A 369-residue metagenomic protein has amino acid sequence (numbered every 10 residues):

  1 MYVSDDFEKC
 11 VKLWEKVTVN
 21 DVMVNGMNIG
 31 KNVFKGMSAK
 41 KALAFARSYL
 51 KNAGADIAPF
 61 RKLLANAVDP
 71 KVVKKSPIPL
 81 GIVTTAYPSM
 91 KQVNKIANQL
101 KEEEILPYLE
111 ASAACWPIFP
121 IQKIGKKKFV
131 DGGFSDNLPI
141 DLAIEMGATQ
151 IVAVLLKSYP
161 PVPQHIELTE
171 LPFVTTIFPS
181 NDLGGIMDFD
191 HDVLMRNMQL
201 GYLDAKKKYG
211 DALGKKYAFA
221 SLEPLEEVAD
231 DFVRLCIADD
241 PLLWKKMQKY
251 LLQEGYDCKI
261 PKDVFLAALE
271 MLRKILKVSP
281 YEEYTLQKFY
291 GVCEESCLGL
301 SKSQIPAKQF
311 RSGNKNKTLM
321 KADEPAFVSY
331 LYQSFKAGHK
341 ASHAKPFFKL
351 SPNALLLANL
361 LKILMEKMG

Functional and structural regions predicted by a protein language model:
Y2-G369: Patatin-like phospholipase
